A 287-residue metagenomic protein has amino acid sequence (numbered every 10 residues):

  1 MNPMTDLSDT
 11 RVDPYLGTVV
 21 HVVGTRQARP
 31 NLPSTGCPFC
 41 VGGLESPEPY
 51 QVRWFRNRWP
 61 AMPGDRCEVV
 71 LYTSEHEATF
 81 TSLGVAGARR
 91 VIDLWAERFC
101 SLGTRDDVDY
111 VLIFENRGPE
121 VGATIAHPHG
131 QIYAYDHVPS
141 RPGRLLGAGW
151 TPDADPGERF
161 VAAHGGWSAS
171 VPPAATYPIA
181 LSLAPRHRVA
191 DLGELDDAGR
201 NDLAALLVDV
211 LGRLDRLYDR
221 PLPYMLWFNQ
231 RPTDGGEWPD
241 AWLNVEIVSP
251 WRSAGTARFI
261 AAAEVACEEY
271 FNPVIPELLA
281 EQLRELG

Functional and structural regions predicted by a protein language model:
M1-H127, Y133-L192, A198, L211-G212 (+2 more regions): Active-site microenvironments that recognize anionic phosphate/pyrophosphate groups
R200-L206: Gly/Ser/Thr-rich active-site loops/lids in small-molecule metabolic enzymes that frequently grip phosphoryl groups
L206-D219: Extended C-terminal subregions enriched in glycine
